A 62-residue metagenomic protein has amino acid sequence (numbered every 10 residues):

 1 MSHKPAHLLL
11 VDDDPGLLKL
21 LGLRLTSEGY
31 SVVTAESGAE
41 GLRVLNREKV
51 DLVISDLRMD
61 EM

Functional and structural regions predicted by a protein language model:
M1-L9: Non-catalytic signal-transmission and effector/linker regions of two-component phosphorelay proteins
D14, V53, L57-R58: The short loop immediately C-terminal to the conserved phospho-acceptor aspartate in CheY-like receiver
L18, D60-E61: The feature encodes the CheY-like receiver
K19-S27: Charged docking surfaces used in two-component/phosphorelay signaling
G29-V32: A generic structural motif
T34, E61-M62: Residue-level signal for the "D+5" position in two-component response regulator receiver
T34-R43: Helix N-cap/capping motif at the beta->alpha junctions
E48-L52: Short acidic/histidine-rich motifs immediately flanking catalytic phosphotransfer sites in two-component signaling
